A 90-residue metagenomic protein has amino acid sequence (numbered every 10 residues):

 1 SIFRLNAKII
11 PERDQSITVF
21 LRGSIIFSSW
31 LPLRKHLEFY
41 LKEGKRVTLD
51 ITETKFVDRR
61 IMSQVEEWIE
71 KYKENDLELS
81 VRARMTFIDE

Functional and structural regions predicted by a protein language model:
S1-E90: The feature marks cytosolic C-terminal regulatory regions of anion transporters and related permeases
